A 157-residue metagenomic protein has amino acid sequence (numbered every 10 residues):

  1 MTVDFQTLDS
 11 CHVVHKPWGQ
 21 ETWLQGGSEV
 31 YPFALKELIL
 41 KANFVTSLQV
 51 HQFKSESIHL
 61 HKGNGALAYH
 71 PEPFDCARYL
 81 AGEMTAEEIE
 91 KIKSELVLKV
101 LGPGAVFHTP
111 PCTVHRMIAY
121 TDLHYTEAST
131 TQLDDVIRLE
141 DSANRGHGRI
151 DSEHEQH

Functional and structural regions predicted by a protein language model:
M1-K36, V45-L48, E88-K91, E95-K99 (+2 more regions): A short, N-terminal "cap"/entry segment at the start of jelly-roll beta-barrel domains of the cupin/DSBH fold
K36-K54, P73-F74: Conserved short histidine dyad/triad with adjacent acidic residue
S47-Q49, L67-Y69, L98-K99, F107-T109 (+2 more regions): Short beta-strand His + acidic residue motifs that chelate non-heme Fe in jelly-roll/DSBH and cupin folds
I58: Structured binding elements
A66, F74, D134: Flexible, glycine-rich phosphate/dinucleotide-binding loops and adjacent beta-alpha linkers at cofactor/substrate
P71-V114: Short acidic-glycine-tyrosine-enriched beta hairpin
R78-A86, E90-K91, V114-H157: Double-stranded beta-helix
